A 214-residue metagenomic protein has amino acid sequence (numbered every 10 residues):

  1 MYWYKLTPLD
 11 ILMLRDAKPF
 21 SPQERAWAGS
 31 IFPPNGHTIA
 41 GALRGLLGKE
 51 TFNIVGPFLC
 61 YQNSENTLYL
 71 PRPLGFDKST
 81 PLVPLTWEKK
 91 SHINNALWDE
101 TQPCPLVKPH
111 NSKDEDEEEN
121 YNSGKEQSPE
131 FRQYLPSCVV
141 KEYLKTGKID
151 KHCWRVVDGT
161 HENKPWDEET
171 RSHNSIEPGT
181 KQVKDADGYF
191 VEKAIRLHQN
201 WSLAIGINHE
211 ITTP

Functional and structural regions predicted by a protein language model:
M1-P214: Conserved active-site/ligand-binding neighborhood in enzyme cores
